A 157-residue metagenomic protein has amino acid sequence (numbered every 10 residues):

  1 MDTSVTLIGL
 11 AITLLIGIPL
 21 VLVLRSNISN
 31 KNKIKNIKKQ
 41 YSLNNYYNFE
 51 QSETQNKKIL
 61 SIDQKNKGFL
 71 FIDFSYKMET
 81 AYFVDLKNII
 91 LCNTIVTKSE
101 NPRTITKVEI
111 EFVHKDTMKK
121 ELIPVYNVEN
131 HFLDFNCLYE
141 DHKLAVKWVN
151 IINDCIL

Functional and structural regions predicted by a protein language model:
T3-F69: Anionic N-terminal interaction surfaces
R25-K33, E53-T54, F83-K98, A145-V146: Charged, low-complexity, helix/coiled-coil-prone segments
Y47, E79, F135: Short, flexible active-site loop motifs that bind/organize anionic cofactors or intermediates
D63-K67, I72-Y76, V113-T117: Short, flexible beta-strand-to-coil junctions
G68-V108: Phosphoinositide-binding peripheral membrane targeting modules
C92-L157: Acidic, Ser/Thr- and proline-rich intrinsically disordered linker/docking segments of eukaryotic scaffolds
